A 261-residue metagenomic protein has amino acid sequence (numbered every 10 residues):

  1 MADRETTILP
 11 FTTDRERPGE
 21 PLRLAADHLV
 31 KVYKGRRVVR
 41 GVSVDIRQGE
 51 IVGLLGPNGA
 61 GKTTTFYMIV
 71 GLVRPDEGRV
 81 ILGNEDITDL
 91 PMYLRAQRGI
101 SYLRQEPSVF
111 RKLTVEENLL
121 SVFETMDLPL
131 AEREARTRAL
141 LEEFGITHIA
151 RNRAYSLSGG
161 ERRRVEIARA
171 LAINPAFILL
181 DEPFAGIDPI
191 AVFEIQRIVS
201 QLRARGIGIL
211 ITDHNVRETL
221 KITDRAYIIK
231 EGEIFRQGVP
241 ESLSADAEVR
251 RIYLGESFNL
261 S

Functional and structural regions predicted by a protein language model:
L55-P57: The feature captures the beta-strand-to-loop junction immediately N-terminal to the Walker
V70: Helix-to-loop junction immediately C-terminal to a conserved catalytic motif
D86-E106, R111, P129-E134, R151 (+1 more regions): ABC ATPase NBD coupling module
L120, A131-I149, Q196-S200: Conserved ABC ATPase "signature" region
R153-L157, E161: Conserved ABC ATPase signature
N174: Conserved catalytic motifs of ABC-family nucleotide-binding domains
I178-E182: Catalytic Walker B motif of ABC-type/P-loop ATPase nucleotide-binding domains
